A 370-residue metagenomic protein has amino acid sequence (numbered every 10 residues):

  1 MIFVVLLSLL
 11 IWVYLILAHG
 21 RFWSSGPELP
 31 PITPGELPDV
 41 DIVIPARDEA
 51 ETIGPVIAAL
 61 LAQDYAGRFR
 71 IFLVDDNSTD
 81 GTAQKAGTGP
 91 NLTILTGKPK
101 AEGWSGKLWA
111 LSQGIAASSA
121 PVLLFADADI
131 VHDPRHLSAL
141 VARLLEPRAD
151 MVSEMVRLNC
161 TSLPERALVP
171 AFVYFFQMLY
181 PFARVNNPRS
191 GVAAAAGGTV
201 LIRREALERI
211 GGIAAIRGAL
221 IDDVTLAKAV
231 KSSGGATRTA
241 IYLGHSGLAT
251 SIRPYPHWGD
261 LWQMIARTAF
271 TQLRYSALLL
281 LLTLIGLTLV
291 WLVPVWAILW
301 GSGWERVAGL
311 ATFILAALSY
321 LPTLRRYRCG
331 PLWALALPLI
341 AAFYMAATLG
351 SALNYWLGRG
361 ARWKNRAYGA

Functional and structural regions predicted by a protein language model:
M1-P34, V169, F182, Y344: N-terminal membrane-anchoring/stem segments of glycan-assembly enzymes
P38-D41, R70: Cell-envelope/extracellular polymer assembly enzymes that use nucleotide-activated donors
A58-R68: Short, acidic, metal-binding catalytic loop of nucleotide-sugar glycosyltransferases
A66, D75-Q84, K98-P99, I130: A conserved acidic beta->alpha catalytic loop
G81, A126-R143: Acidic donor-binding/catalytic loop of UDP-sugar-dependent glycosyltransferases, especially processive GT2
L111, L123: Short aromatic/hydrophobic "clamp" motif used to bind/position activated sugar donors
L144, M151-Q177, E205-E208, I213-L279 (+2 more regions): Catalytic donor/gating beta->alpha subdomain of glycosyltransferases that bind UDP-sugars
L279-G358: Membrane-embedded multi-pass helical conduit in multi-pass membrane proteins, especially envelope-biosynthetic
